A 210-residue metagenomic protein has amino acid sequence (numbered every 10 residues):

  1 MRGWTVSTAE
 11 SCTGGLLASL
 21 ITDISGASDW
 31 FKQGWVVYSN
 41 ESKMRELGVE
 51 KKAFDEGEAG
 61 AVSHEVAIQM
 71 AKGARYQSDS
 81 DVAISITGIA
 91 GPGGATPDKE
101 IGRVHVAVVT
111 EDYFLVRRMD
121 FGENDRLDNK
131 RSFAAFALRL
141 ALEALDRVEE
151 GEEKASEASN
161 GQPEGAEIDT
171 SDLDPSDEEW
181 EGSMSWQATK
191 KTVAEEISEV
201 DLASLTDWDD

Functional and structural regions predicted by a protein language model:
M1-D210: Short alpha-helical segments enriched in small residues
